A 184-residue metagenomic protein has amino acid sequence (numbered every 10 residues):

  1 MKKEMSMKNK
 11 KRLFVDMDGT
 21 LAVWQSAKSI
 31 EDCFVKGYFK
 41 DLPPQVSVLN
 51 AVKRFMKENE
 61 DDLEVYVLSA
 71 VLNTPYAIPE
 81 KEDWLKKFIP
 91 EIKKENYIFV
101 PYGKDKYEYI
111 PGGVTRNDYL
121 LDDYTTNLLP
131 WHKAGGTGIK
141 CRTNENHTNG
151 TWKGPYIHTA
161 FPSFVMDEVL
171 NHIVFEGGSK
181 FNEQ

Functional and structural regions predicted by a protein language model:
M1-V46, N50-R54: Active-site neighborhood of HAD-like aspartate-dependent phosphohydrolases
D16, L68-A70, L121: Short hydrophobic segments within beta-strands
A22-Q25, V65, T74-I78, D105-Y109 (+2 more regions): Short catalytic/ligand-binding loop motif for oxyanion handling, primarily in non-cytosolic enzymes, centered on
L42-P43, V48-K81, L85: Substrate-recognition element of Asp-dependent hydrolases with the DxDx(T/V) motif
Y66-N73, E82, F88-Y109: A short, structured active-site edge motif that brings together acidic residues
F99-W131: Conserved Lys-Pro-Asp/Glu-containing loop-to-beta segment of HAD-superfamily phosphomonoesterases, centered on
Y107-G113, H158, P162-S179: Short amphipathic alpha-helix with an adjacent loop that forms part of the alpha/beta core around
Y119-F161: Acidic, Mg2+-coordinating phosphoryl-transfer loop and its flanking beta/alpha structural elements, shared across
